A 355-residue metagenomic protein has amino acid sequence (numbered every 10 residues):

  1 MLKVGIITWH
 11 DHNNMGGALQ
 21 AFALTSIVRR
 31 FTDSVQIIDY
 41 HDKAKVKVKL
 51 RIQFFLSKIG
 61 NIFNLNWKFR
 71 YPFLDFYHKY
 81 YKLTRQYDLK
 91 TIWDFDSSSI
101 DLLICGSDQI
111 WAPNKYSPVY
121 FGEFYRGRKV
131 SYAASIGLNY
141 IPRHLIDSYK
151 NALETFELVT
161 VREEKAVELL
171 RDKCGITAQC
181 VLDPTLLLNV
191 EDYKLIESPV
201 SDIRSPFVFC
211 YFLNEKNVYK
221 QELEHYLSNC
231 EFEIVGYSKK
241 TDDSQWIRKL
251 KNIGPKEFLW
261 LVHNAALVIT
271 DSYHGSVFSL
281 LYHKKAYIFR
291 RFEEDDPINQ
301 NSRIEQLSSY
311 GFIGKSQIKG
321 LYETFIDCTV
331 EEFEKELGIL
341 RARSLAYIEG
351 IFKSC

Functional and structural regions predicted by a protein language model:
M1-C355: Active-site anion-handling motifs in enzyme catalytic cores
